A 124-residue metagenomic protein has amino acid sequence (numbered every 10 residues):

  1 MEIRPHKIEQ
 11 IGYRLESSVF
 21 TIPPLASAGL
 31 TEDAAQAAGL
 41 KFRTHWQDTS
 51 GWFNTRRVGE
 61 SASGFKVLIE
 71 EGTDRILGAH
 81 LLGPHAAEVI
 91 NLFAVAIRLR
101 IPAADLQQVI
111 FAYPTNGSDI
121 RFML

Functional and structural regions predicted by a protein language model:
M1-I8: Anionic-ligand-binding alpha/beta catalytic cores of soluble enzymes and soluble regulatory domains that recognize
R4, F20-L124: Flexible, glycine-rich terminal cap/loop adjacent to redox cofactors in electron-transfer oxidoreductases
I8-P24: Flexible, acidic loop-helix segments that line cofactor/substrate-binding pockets
